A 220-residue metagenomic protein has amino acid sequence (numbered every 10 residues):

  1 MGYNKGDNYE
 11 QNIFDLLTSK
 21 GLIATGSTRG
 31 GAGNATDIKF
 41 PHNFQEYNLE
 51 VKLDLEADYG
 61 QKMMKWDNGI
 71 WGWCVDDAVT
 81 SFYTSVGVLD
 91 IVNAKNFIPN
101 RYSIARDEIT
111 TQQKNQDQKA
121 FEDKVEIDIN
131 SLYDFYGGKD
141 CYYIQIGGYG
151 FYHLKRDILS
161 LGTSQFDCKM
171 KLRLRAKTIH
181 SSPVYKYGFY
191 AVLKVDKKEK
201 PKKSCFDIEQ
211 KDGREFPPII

Functional and structural regions predicted by a protein language model:
M1, Q11, S19, T25 (+1 more regions): Catalytic cores of nucleic-acid endonucleases
G6-E10: Nuclease catalytic cores
A24-N34, P41-N43: Active-site metal-binding core of divalent-cation-utilizing nuclease and nuclease-like domains
T36-I38, Y142: Residue-level detector of beta-strand structural context in well-folded domains
I38-F40, Y47-L53: Conserved catalytic cores of phosphodiester-cleaving nucleases, focusing on short active-site segments
C205-I220: Charge-dense, extended regions
